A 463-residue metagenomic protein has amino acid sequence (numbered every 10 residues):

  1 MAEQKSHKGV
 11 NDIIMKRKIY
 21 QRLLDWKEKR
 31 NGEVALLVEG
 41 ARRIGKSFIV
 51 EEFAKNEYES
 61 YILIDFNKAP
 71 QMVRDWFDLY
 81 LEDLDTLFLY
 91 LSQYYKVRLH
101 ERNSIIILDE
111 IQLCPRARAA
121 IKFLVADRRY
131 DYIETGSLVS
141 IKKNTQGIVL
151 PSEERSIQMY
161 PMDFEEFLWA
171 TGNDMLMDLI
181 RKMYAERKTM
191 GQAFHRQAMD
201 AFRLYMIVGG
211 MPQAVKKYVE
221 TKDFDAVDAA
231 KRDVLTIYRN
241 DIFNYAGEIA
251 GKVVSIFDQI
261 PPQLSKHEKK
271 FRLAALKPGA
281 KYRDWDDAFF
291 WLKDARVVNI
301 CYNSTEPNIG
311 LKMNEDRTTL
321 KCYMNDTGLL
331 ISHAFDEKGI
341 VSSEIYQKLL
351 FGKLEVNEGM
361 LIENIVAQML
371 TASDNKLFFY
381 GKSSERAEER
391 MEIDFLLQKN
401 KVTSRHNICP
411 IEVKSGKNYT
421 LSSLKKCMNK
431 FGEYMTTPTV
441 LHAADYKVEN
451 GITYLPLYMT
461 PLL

Functional and structural regions predicted by a protein language model:
A2-D12, G172-I362, Q368, K376: Interdomain hinge/linker elements that couple catalytic modules in large macromolecular machines
A2-I13, K27-V34, R43, E52 (+3 more regions): A cross-kingdom feature that marks ATP-driven nucleic-acid transaction machinery
V38: Hydrophobic anchor at the beta1->P-loop junction of P-loop NTPases
K46: Conserved lysine of the Walker
K55-V73: Conserved catalytic segments around the Walker B and adjacent sensor/switch elements of P-loop NTPase domains
P70-R102: Short glycine-rich substrate-engagement loop in P-loop NTPases that contacts/grips substrate
I107, D131-S137, Q158, F167: Structural recognition of the conserved hydrophobic beta-strand(s) that form the central parallel beta-sheet of P-loop
F123, S140-S156, L168-N173: Short regulatory helix/loop adjacent to the ATP-binding pocket of P-loop NTPases
